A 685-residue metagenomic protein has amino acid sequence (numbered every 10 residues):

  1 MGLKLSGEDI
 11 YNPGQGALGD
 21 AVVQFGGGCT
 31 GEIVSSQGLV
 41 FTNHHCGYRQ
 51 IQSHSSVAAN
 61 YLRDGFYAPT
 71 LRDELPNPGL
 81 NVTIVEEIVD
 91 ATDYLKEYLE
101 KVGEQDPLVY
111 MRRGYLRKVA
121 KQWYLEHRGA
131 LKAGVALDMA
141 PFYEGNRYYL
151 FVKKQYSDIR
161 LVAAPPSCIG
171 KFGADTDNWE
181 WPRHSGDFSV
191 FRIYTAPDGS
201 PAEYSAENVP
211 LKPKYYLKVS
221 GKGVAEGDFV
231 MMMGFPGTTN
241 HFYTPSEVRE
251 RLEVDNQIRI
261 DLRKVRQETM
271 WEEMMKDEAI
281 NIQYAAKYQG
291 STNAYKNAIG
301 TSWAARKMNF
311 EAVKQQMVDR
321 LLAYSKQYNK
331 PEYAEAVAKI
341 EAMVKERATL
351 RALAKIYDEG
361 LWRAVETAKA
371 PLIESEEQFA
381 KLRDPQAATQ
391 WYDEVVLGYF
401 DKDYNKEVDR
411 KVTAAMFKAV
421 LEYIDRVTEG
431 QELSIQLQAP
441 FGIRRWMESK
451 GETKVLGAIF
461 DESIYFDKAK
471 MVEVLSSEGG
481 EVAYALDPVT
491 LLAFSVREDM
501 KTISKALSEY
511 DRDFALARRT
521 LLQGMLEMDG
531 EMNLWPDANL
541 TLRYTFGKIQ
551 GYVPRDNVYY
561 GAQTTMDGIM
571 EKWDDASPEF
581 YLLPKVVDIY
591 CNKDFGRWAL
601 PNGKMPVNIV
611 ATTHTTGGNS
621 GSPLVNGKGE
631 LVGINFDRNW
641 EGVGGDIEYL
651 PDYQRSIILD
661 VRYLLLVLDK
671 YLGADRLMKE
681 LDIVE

Functional and structural regions predicted by a protein language model:
M1-E685: Terminal presequence/propeptide segments associated with secretion/organelle targeting and zymogen/polyprotein
